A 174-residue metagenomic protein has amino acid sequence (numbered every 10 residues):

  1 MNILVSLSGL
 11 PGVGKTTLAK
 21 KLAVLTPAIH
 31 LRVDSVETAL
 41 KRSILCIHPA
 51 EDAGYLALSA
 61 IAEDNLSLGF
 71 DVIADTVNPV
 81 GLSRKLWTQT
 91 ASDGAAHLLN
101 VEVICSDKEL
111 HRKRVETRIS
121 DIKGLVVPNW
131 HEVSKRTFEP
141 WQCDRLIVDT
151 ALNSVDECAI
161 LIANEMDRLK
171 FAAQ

Functional and structural regions predicted by a protein language model:
L4: Walker A (P-loop) ATP-phosphate-binding motif of ABC ATPase nucleotide-binding domains
L7: Hydrophobic anchor at the beta1->P-loop junction of P-loop NTPases
L10: P-loop (Walker A) phosphate-binding loop of NTP-binding proteins
V13-L68: Conserved substrate/cofactor phosphate-moiety recognition/catalytic segment in nucleotide-dependent phosphotransferases
S35-E37, I104-L110, L152-S154: Conserved nucleotide-binding/hydrolysis micro-motifs of P-loop NTPases
D52-L98: Glycine-rich phosphate-binding loop used to anchor ATP phosphates in small-molecule kinases, encompassing both
G94-R114, V148: Conserved phosphate-donor/acceptor-positioning beta-strand/loop module used by diverse small-molecule
T117-L161, L169-Q174: Small-molecule kinase domains that catalyze NTP-dependent phosphoryl transfer to phosphate-bearing small molecules
